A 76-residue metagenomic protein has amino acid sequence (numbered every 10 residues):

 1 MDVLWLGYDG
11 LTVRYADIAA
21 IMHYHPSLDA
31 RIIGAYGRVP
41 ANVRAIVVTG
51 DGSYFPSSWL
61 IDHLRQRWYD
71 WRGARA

Functional and structural regions predicted by a protein language model:
M1-A76: Eukaryotic intrinsically disordered, low-complexity regulatory linkers and tails enriched in Ser/Thr/Pro
